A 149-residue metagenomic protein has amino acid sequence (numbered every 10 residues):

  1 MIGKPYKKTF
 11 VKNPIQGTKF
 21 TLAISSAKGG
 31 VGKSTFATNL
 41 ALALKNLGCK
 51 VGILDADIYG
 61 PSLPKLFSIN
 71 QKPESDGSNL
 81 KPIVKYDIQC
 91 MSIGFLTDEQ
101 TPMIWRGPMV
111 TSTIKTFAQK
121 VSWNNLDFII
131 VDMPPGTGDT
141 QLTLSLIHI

Functional and structural regions predicted by a protein language model:
M1-A27: Extreme N-terminal, non-catalytic leader segments that precede Walker-type/kinase nucleotide-binding cores
G17-K19, L47, V84-K85, N124-L126: Short loop/turn elements that form and flank the Walker-type P-loop nucleotide-binding site in RecA-like NTPase cores
K19, A23, K45, P64-Q71 (+3 more regions): Signal for well-folded cores of large energy- and translation-related assemblies
F20-D57: Walker A/P-loop phosphate-binding motif and the immediately C-terminal alpha-helix
V31-N39, P61-S62, G136-Q141: Short glycine/serine/threonine-rich phosphate/pyrophosphate-binding segments that cradle anionic phosphate groups
K50-W105, T111-T113, A118: Phosphate-binding loop that captures ATP/GTP phosphates
T97-T143: Phosphate-binding/switch loop-helix module in NTP-utilizing enzymes
I147-I149: Conserved small/polar residues in nucleotide/adenosyl-binding loops
